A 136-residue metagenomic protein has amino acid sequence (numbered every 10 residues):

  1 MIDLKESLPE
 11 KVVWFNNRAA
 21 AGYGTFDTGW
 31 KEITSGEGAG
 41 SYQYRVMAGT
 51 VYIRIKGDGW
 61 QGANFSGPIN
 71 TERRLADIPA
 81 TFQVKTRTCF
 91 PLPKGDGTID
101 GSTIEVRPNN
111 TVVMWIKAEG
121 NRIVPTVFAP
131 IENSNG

Functional and structural regions predicted by a protein language model:
M1, V51-I55: Short, surface-exposed terminal/edge motifs of secreted or surface/virion proteins that either
I2-G38, N121-R122, A129-G136: Glycine-rich, low-complexity segments
Y23-A48, D58-A80: Surface-exposed ligand/attachment interfaces on beta-rich extracellular proteins
A48-Y52, K85-R87: Extended extracellular/luminal ectodomain segments enriched in beta-structured repeat modules
R54-N64, M114-I123: Secondary-structure transition/turn motif
K85-G136: Helix-rich interaction surfaces within compact, conserved domain-sized segments that mediate assembly or partner
